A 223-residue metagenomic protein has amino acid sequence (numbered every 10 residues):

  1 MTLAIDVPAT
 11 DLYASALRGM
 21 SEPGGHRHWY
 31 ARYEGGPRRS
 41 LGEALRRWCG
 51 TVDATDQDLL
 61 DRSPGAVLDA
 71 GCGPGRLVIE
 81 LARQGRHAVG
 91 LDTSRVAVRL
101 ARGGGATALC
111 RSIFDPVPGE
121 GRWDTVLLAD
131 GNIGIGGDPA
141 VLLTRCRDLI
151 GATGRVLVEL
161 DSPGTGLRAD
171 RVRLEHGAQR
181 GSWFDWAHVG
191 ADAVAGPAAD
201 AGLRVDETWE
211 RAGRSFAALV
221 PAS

Functional and structural regions predicted by a protein language model:
M1-R62: S-adenosyl-L-methionine
P64-G73: Conserved class I S-adenosyl-L-methionine
S94: Conserved SAM/SAH-binding beta-strand->alpha-helix loop
G105-D115: Conserved SAM-binding strand-loop segment of SAM-dependent methyltransferases
F114-T125: A short acidic, Gly/Pro-enriched loop at the edge of an enzyme's catalytic core that lines a small-molecule cofactor
G134-C146: A short, conserved alpha-helix within the catalytic core of class I
T153-D161: Conserved beta-strand signature within the Rossmann-like core of class I S-adenosyl-L-methionine
F184-G202: Short alpha-helix
